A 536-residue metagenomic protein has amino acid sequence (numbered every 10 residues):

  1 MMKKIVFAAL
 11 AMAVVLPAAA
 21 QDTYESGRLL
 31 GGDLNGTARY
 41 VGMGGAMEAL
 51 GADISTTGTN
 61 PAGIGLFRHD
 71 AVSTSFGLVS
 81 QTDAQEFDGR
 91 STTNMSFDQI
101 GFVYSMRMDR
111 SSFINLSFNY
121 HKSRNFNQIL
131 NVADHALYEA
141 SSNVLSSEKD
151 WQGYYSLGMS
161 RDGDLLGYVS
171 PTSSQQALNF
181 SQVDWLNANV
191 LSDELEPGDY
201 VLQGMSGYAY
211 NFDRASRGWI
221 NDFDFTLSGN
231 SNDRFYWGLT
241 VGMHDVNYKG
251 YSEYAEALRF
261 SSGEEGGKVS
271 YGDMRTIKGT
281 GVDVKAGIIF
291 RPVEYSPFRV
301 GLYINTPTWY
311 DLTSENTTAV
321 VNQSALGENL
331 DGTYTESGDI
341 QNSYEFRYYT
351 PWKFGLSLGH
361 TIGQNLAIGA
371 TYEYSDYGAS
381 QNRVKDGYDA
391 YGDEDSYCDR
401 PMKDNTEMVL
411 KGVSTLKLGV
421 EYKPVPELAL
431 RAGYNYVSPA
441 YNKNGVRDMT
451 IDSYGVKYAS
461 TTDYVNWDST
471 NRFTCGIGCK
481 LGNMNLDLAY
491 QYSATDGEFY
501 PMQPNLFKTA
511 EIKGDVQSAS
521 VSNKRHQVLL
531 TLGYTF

Functional and structural regions predicted by a protein language model:
M1-I5: Positively charged n-region of N-terminal signal peptides that target proteins for export
F7-L10: Sec-dependent N-terminal signal peptides
M12-A13, H69, E373: Hydrophobic alpha-helical membrane-insertion segments
V15-P17: N-terminal signal peptide c-region/cleavage motif recognized by signal peptidases
Q21-N35, Y40, V103-F536: Outer-membrane beta-barrel porins/channels
A38, L50-T59, I64-L137, G218-N221: Outer-membrane beta-barrel translocator/receptor signature
